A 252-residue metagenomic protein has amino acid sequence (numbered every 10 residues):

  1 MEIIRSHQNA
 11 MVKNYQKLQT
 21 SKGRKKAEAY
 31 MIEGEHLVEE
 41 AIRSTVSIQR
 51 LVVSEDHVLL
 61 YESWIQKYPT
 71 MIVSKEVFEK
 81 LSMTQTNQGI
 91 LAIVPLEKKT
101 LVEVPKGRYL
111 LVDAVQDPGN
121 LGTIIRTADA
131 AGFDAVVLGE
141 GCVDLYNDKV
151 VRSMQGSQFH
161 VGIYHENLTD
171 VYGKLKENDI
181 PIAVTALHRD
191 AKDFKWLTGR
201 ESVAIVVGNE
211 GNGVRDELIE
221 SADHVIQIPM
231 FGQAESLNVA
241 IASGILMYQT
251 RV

Functional and structural regions predicted by a protein language model:
M1-D56, V143: Boundary-proximal intrinsically disordered activation/regulatory segments immediately upstream of a helical core
I3-S6, M71-S74, V161-T169, I226: Short acidic-hydrophobic, aromatic-tinged amphipathic segments that line or gate anion-handling sites
R43, L101-H188: RNA substrate-binding interface of SAM-dependent RNA methyltransferases
D56-S63: Short, charged/polar "capping" segments at the starts of alpha-helices and the immediately preceding loops
T70-P95: Glycine/small-residue-rich loop that forms an oxyanion/phosphate-binding "nest" at active or ligand-binding sites
V73-S74, D113, G139-E140, G162 (+1 more regions): Short beta->alpha connector loops at strand-helix junctions that form conserved, small/polar/Pro-enriched
G89, A130-A131, L145, V150-G156 (+1 more regions): Structured adenosyl-cofactor binding patch, chiefly the S-adenosyl-L-methionine
V184-A234: Active-site/ligand-binding-proximal alpha/beta "capping" segment
